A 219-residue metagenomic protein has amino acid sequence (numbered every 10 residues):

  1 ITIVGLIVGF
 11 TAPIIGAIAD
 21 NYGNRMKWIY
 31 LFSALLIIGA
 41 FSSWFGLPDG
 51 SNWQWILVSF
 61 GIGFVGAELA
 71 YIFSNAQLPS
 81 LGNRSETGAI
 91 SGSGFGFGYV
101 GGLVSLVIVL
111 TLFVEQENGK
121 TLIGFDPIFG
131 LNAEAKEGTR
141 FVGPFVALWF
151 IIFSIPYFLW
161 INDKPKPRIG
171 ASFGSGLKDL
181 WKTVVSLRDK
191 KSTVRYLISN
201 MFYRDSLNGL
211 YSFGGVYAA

Functional and structural regions predicted by a protein language model:
I1, S212-A219: Short amphipathic helix-loop junctions that connect adjacent transmembrane helices in Major Facilitator Superfamily/SLC
I1-A17, I38, L103-L106: Central cavity-lining transmembrane alpha-helices of secondary-active solute carriers, predominantly the Major
I7, F64-E68, S91-K120: Glycine-rich segments within core transmembrane alpha-helices of 12-TM secondary carriers
A19-A34: Cytoplasmic membrane-interface "Motif A"-like loop-to-helix N-cap segments of 12-TM Major Facilitator Superfamily
S33-G39, F45-G46, G50-A70, F202: Hydrophobic core of transmembrane alpha-helices in multi-pass small-molecule transporters, especially MFS/SLC-type
S59, G63-F97: Cytoplasmic helix-loop-helix junction between adjacent transmembrane helices in 12-TM secondary transporters
S105-N118, A147-K166: C-terminal membrane-cytosol helix-exit motif in multi-pass small-molecule transporters
I161-I198: Juxtamembrane intracellular "pre-TM" segments in multi-pass secondary transporters
